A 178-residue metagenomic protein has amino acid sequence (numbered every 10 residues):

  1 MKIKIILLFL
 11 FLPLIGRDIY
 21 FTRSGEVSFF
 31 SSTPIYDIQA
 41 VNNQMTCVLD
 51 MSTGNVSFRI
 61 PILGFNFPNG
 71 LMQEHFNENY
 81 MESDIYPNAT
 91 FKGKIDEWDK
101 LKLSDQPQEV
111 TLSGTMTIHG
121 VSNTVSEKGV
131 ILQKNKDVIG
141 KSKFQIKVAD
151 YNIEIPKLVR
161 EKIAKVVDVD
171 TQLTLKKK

Functional and structural regions predicted by a protein language model:
M1-L8: Sec-dependent signal peptide recognition, specifically the positively charged N-region followed immediately by
L8-G16: Hydrophobic h-region of N-terminal signal peptides that target proteins for export in Gram-negative bacteria
R17-K178: Low-complexity, acidic/polar, glycine-enriched regions of mature
